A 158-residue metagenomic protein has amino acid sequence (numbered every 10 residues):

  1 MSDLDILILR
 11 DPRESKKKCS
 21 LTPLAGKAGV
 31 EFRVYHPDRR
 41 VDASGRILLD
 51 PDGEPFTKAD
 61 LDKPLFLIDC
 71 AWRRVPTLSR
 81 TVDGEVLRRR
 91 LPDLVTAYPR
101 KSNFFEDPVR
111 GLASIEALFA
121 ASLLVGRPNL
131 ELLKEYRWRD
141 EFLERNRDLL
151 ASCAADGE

Functional and structural regions predicted by a protein language model:
M1-D60, L133-K134, L143-E158: N-terminal, charge-rich interaction modules
D11, D69, V109: A short glycine-/small-residue-rich loop at the edge of a beta-strand within enzyme catalytic domains
S15, C19, R73, A113: Conserved active-site and cofactor/substrate-binding residues in soluble primary-metabolism enzymes
G29-P55, A59-F104: Replace "Mg2+/Mn2+-dependent" with "divalent metal-dependent
W72, R89-W138: Short alpha-helices
